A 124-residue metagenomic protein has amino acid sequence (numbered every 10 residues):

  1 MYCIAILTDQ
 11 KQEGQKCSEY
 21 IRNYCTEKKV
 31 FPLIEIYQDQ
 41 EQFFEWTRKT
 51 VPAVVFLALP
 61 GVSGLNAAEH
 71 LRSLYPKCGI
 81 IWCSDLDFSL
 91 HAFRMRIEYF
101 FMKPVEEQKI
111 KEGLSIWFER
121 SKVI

Functional and structural regions predicted by a protein language model:
M1-A5, Q15-S18, I124: Non-catalytic signal-transmission and effector/linker regions of two-component phosphorelay proteins
T8: Conserved acidic carboxylate
K11-E35: Two-component/phosphorelay signaling modules centered on CheY-like receiver
E35-D39, F100-M102: Short acidic-hydrophobic, aromatic-tinged amphipathic segments that line or gate anion-handling sites
Y37-A53: Acidic, metal-coordinating helix/loop segments flanking the phosphotransfer/catalytic sites of two-component signaling
A53-V123: CheY-like receiver
